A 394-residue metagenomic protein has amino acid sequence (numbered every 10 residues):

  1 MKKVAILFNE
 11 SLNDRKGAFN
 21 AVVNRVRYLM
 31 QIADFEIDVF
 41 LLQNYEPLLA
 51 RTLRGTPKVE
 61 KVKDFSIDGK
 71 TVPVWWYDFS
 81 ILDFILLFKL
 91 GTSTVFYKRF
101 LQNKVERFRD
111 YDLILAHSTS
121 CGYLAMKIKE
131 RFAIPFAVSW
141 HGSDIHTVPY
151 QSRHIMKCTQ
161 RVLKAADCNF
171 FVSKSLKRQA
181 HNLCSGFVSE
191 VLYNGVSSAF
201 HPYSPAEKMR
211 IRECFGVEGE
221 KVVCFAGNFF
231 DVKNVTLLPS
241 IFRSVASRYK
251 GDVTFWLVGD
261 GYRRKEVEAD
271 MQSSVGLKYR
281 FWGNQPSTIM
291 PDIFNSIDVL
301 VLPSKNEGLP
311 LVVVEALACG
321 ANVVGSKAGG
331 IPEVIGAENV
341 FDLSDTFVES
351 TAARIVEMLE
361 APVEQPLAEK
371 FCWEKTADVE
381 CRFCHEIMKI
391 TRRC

Functional and structural regions predicted by a protein language model:
A5, V217-K233, P239-R243, W256: Conserved donor-binding/catalytic core segment of Leloir-type glycosyltransferases
A116-C121: Short His-centered aromatic/hydrophobic patch
S175, G195: Carbohydrate-associated surface elements
E268-Q285: Nucleotide-activated donor-binding/catalytic signature segment of Leloir-type glycosyltransferases, i.e., the conserved
N284-Q285, D292-I297: Short alpha-helical donor nucleotide-sugar binding micro-motif in glycosyltransferases
K305: Aromatic "clamp/platform" in nucleotide-sugar-dependent glycosyltransferases that forms part of the donor/acceptor
V313, N322-G325: Short hydrophobic beta-strand element within catalytic cores of glycosyltransferases and related nucleotide-activated
P332-E357: Change "using UDP/GDP/dTDP sugars" to "using nucleotide sugars
